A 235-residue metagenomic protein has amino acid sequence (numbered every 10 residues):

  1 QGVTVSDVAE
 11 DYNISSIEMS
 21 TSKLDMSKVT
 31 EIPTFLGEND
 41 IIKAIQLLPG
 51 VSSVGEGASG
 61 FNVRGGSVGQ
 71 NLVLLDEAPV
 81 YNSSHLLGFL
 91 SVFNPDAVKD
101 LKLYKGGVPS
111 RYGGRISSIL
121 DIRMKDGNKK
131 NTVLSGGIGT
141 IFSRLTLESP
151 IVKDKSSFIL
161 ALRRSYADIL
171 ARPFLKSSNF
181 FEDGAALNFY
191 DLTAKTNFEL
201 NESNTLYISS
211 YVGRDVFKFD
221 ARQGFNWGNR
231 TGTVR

Functional and structural regions predicted by a protein language model:
Q1-E38, I42-K43, V68: Short, acidic, small-residue-rich periplasmic hinge/interaction motif at the N-terminus of Gram-negative outer-membrane
E10, V68, A78-V80, K125 (+4 more regions): Structural signature of outer-membrane beta-barrel domains
E31-I32, G88, T132-L134, F180-G184 (+2 more regions): Outer-membrane beta-barrel domain signature
E31-P33, A78-K105, G184-L187: Short acidic/polar hinge/loop motifs at secondary-structure boundaries that mediate gating or recognition
P33-N82, K99: Extracytoplasmic beta-strand/coil segments of soluble accessory domains associated with Gram-negative outer-membrane
D40, Q46, A58, G88 (+6 more regions): Transmembrane beta-barrel architecture of outer-membrane proteins
L47-L48, V92-V133, R144-T146, V152-K155: A beta-strand signature from Gram-negative outer-membrane beta-barrel systems, especially the internal plug domain
G139-R164, N179-V216, N229-R235: Transmembrane beta-barrel wall of Gram-negative outer-membrane proteins
